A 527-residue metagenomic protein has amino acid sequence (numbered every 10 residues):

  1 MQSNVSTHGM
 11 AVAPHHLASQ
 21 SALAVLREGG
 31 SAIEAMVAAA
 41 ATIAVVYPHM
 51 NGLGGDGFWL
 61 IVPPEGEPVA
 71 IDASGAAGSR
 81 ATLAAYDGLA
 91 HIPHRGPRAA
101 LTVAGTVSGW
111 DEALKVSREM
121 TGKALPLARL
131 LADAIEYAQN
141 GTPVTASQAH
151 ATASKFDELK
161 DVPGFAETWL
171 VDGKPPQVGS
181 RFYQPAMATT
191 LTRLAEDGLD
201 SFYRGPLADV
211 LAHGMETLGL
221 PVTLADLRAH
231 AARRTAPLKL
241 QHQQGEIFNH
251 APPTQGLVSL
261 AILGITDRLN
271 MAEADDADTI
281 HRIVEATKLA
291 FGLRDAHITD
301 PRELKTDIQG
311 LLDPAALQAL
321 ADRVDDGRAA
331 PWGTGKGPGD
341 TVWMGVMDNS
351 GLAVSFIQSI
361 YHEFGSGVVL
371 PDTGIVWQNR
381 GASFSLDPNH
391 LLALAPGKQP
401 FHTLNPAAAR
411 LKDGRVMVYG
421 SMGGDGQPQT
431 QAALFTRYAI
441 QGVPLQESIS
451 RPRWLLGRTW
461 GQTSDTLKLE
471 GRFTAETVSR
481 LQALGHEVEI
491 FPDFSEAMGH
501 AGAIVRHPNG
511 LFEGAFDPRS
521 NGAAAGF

Functional and structural regions predicted by a protein language model:
M1-R27, A32-G198, F202-R204, A208-T254 (+3 more regions): Noncatalytic scaffold domains of N-terminal-nucleophile
V45-V69, P221-L224, L352-M417, Q441 (+1 more regions): Active-site rim segments in enzyme catalytic domains, especially the processed small/beta chain of N-terminal
N51-G52, D56-P63, V342-M347, P406-A408 (+2 more regions): Short beta-strand scaffold segments in enzyme catalytic cores
A76, Y361-E363, G424: A short acidic/small-residue loop/turn micro-motif
R234, P338-T341, H402-L404: Short, small/polar residue-rich loop motifs at catalytic or cofactor-binding pockets
N249-T254, A409-Q427, Y438: Extended C-terminal regions of large enzymes
N270-I360, D372-T373, R380: Internal maturation/activation junctions in enzymes
E303, S350, K398, Q431 (+1 more regions): Extended C-terminal subregions enriched in glycine
